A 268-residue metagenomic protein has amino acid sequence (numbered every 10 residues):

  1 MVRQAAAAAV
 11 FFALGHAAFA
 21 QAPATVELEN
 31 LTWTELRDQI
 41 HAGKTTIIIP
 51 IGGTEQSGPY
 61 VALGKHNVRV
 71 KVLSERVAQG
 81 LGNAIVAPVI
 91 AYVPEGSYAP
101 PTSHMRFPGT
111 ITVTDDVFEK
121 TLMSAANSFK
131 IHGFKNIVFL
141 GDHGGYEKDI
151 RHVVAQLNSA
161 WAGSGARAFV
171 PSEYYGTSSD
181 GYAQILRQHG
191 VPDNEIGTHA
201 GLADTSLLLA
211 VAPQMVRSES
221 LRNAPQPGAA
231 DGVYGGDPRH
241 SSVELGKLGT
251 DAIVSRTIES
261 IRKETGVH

Functional and structural regions predicted by a protein language model:
M1-A7: Bacterial N-terminal signal peptides that target proteins for export
F11-F12: Short, linear, compositionally biased motifs with a strong N-terminal bias
G15-A17: N-terminal signal peptide c-region/cleavage motif recognized by signal peptidases
A20-V138, D142-H268: Extended, histidine- and acidic-residue-enriched regions that form the cofactor-binding/catalytic faces
